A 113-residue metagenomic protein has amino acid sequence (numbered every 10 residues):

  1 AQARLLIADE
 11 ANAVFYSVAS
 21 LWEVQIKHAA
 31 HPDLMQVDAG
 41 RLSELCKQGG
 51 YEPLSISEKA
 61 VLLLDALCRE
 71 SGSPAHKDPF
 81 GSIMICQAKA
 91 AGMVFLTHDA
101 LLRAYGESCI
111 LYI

Functional and structural regions predicted by a protein language model:
A1-S17, A29-E44, A91, A100 (+1 more regions): Short, well-structured N-terminal submotif of metal-dependent ribonuclease cores
F15, L54, L111: General small-molecule cofactor/ligand-binding pocket signal
S20-G40, D65-P74: A short secondary-structure junction motif
L21-E23, A60-V61, L101-R103: Short, solvent-exposed loop/turn segments at secondary-structure junctions
K27-H28, L45-Y51: Helix-loop "lid/cap" segments that line or gate small-molecule binding pockets
Q36, Y51-H98: Active-site neighborhoods of divalent-metal-dependent phosphate/nucleic-acid chemistry enzymes
G49, Y105-G106: Short, structured coil segments at secondary-structure junctions
E107-I113: Active-site regions of enzymes building and remodeling cell-envelope glycoconjugates
